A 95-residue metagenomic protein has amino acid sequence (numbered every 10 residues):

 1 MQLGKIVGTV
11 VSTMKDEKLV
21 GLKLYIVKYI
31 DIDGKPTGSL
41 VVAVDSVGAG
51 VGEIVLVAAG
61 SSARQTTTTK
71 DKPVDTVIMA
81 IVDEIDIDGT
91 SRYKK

Functional and structural regions predicted by a protein language model:
M1, L22, G50, P73-T76: Conserved active-site and cofactor/substrate-binding residues in soluble primary-metabolism enzymes
M1-T37: N-terminal first-folded block
D16, V44-G48, K70: Short, surface-exposed secondary-structure edge patches
I30, V44-S46, G60, V82: A structural micro-motif recognizing beta-strand termini and the immediately following turn/loop segments
I32-D33, A49, S62-R64: Short Gly/Pro-enriched loop/turn and capping motifs at secondary-structure junctions
S39-A43: Short alpha-helix capping/helix-loop boundary micro-motifs
L56, S62-K95: C-terminal structural segments of small proteins and small subunits
